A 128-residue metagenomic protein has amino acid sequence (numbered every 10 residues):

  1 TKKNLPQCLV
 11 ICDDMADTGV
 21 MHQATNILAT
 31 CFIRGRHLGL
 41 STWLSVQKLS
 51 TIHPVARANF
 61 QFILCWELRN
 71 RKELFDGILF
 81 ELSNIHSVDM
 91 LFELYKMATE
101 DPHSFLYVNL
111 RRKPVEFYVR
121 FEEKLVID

Functional and structural regions predicted by a protein language model:
T1-D89: Conserved P-loop NTPase motor cores
P6, Q23-A24, T30-F32, L74-D128: P-loop NTPase motor core of the ASCE superfamily
